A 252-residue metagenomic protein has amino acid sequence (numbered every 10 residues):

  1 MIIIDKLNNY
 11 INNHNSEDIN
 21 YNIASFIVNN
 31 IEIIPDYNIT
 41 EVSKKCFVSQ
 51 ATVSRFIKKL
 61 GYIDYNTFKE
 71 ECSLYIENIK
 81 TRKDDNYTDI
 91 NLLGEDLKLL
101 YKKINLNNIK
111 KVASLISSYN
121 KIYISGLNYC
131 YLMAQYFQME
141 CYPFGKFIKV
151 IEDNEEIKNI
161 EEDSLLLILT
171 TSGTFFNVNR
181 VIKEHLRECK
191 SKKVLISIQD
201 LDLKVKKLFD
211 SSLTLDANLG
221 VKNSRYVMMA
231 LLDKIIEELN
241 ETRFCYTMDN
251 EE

Functional and structural regions predicted by a protein language model:
M1-I2, C141: N-terminal-biased segments
I2-L7, N15-N22, N30-D36, K44-F47 (+1 more regions): HTH-adjacent hinge/linker in prokaryotic transcriptional regulators
S16, N20, I39, C46 (+8 more regions): Generic structural signal for well-ordered, non-membrane alpha-helical segments in soluble metabolic enzymes
K111-V112, F137: Short, hydrophobic/aromatic alpha-helical segments in well-folded domains
S117-C245: Glycine-rich phosphate-binding loops that contact phosphosugars or nucleotide phosphates
C245-E252: A short, charged, Gly/Pro-tolerant segment at domain boundaries
